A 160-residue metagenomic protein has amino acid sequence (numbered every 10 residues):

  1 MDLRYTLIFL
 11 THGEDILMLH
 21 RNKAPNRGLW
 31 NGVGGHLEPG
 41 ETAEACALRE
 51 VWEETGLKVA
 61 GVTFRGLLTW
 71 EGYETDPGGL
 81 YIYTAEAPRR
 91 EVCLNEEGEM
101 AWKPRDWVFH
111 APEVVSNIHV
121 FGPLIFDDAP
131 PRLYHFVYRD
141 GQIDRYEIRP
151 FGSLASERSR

Functional and structural regions predicted by a protein language model:
M1-L17, V33: Conserved N-terminal beta-strand and adjoining loop/helix that marks the start of the Nudix/MutT-like hydrolase domain
R4-T6, E14, G78, G98 (+1 more regions): Change "...and in nucleic-acid phosphodiester-cleaving endonucleases..." to "...and in nucleic-acid processing enzymes
L10, M18, T84-A85, W102: Conserved hydrophobic "DFG−1" position in protein kinase catalytic cores
G32-R65, Y83: The catalytic Nudix box helix
G56-E91, R105-W107: Active-site segment of metal-dependent pyrophosphate-handling enzymes, primarily the Nudix hydrolase catalytic core
T84, V92-L124, Q142-L154: NUDIX/MutT-family hydrolases
P130-Y138: Low-complexity, intrinsically disordered Gly/Pro/Thr-rich segments
